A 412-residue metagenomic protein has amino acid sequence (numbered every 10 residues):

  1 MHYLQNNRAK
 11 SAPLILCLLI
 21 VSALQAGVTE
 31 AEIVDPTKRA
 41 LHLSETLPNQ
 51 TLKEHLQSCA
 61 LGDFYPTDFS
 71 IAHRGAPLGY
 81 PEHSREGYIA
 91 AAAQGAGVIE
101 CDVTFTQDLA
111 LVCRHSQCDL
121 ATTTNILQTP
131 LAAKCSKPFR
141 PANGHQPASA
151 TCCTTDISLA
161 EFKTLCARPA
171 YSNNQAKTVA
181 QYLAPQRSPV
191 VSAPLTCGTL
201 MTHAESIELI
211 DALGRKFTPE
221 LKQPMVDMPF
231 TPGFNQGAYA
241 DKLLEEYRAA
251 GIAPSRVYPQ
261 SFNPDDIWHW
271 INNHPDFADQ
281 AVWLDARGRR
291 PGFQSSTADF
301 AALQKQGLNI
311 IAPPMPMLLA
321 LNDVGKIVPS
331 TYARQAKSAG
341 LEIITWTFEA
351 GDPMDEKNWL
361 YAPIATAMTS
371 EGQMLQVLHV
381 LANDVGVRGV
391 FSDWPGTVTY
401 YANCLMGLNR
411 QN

Functional and structural regions predicted by a protein language model:
Y3-L14: Bacterial N-terminal signal peptides that target proteins for export
Y3-Q5, I20, V34: Coiled-coil-like amphipathic alpha-helices with heptad-repeat character
P13-A23: Bacterial N-terminal signal peptides
G27-N412: Phosphate-group recognition and catalysis centered on beta-loop-alpha active-site segments
